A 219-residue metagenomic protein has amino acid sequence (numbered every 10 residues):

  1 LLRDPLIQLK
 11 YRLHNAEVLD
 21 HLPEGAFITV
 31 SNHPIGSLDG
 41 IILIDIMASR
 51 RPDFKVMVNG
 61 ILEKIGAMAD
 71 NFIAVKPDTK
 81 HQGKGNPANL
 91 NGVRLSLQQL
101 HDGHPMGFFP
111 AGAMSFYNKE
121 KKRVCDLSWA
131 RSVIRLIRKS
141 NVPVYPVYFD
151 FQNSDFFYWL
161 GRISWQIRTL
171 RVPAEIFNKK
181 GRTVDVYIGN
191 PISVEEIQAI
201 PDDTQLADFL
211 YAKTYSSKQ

Functional and structural regions predicted by a protein language model:
L1-V30, G40-I42, S49-D53, A69: Membrane-anchoring hydrophobic helices of lipid-metabolizing enzymes
D4-K10, H33, H81-P87, K122-R123: Short, flexible loop segments at the rims of nucleotide/cofactor-binding pockets, characterized by
V30-N32, A74-G83, Y117-E120: Short, basic, glycine/proline-bearing loop/turn elements
H33-S37, M114-S115: Gly/Ser/Thr-rich loops at beta-strand to alpha-helix junctions that form or flank small-molecule/cofactor-binding
L38-D45, S132-R135: Short amphipathic alpha-helical face segments that pack within enzyme cores and frequently flank/anchor catalytic
D45-A48, V124-D126: Glycine-rich, phosphate-binding/catalytic loops in enzymes
A48, D53-N89, V93, L100: Conserved nucleotide-cofactor-binding alpha/beta core module
N89-Q219: Non-catalytic C-terminal accessory region of glycerolipid acyltransferases and related lyso-lipid remodeling enzymes
